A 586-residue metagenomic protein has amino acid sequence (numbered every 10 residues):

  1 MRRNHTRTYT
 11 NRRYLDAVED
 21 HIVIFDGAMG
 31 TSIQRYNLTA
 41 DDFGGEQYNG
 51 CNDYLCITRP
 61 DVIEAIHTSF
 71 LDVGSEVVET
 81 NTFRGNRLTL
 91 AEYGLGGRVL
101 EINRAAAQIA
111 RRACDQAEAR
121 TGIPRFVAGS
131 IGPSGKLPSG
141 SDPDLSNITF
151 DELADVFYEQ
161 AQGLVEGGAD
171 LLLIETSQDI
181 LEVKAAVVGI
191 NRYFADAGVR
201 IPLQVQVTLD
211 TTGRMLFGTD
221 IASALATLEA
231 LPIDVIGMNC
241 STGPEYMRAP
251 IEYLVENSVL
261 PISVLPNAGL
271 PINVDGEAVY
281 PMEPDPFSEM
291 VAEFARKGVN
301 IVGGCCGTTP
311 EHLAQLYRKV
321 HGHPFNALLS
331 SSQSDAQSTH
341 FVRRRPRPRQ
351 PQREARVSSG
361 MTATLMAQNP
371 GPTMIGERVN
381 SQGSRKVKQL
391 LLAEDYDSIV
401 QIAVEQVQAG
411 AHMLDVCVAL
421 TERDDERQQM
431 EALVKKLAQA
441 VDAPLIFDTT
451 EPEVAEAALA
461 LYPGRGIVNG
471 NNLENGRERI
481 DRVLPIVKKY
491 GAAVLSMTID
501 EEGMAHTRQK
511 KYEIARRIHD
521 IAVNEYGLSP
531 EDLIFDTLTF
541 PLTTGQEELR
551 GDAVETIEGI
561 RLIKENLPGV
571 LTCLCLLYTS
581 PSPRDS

Functional and structural regions predicted by a protein language model:
A17-T58, F83-L90, T121-E152, I201 (+6 more regions): N-terminal small/glycine-rich loop or linker at the start of catalytic domains across soluble metabolic enzymes
I24-D26, V78-T80, V127-G129, I174 (+11 more regions): Hydrophobic faces of well-ordered beta-strands that scaffold small-molecule active sites in alpha/beta enzyme cores
G27, F70, A110, L172 (+5 more regions): Conserved, mostly hydrophobic/aromatic
G50-T58, L71, V77-V99, A169-A185 (+3 more regions): Glycine-rich, proline-tolerant flexible connector loops at the mouths of alpha/beta enzymes
L95-E118, K184-V205, L254-P266, L316-F325 (+3 more regions): Alpha-helix-loop-beta-strand connector modules within alpha/beta enzyme cores
P143-L171, Q178-L203, F217-L260, S288-E293 (+6 more regions): Alpha/beta enzyme core
T308-M361: Terminal amphipathic helices with adjacent charged low-complexity linkers/tails
Y578-D585: Conserved small/polar residues in nucleotide/adenosyl-binding loops
